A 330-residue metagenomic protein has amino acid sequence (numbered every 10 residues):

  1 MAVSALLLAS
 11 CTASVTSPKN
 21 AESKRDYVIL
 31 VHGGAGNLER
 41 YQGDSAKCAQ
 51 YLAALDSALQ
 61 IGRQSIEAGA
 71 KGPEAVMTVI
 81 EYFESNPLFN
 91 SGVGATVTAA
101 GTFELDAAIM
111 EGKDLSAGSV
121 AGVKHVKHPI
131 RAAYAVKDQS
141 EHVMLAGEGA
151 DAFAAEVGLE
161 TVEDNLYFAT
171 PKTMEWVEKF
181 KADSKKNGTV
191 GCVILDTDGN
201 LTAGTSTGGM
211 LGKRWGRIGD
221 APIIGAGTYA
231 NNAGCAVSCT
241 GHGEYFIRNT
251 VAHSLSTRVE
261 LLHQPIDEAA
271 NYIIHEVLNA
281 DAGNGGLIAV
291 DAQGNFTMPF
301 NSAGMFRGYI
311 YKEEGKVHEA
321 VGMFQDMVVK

Functional and structural regions predicted by a protein language model:
M1-V3: Sec-dependent signal peptide recognition, specifically the positively charged N-region followed immediately by
L7-S10: C-terminal motif of bacterial Sec signal peptides marking the signal peptidase cleavage site
T12-K330: Alpha/propeptide regions of enzymes that mature by internal proteolysis
